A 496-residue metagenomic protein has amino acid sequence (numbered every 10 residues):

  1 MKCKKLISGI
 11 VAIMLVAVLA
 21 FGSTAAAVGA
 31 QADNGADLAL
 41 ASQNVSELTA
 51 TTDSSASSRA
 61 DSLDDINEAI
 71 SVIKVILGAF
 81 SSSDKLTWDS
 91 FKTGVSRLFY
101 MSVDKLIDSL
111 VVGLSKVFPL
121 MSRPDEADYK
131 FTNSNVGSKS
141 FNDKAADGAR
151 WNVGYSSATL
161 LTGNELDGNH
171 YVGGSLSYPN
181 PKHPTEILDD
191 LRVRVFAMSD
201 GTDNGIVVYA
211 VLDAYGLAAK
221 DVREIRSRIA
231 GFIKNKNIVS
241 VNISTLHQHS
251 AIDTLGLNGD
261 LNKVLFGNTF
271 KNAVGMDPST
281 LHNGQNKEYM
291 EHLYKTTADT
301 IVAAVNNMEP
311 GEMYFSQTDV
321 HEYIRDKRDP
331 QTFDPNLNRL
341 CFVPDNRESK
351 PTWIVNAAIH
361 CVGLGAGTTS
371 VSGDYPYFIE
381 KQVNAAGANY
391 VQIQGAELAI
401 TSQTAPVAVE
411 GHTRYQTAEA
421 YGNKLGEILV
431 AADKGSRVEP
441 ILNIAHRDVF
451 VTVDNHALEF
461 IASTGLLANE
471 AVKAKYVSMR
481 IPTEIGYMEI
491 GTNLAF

Functional and structural regions predicted by a protein language model:
M1-K5: Positively charged n-region of N-terminal signal peptides that target proteins for export
I7-A25: Sec-dependent N-terminal signal peptides of Gram-positive bacterial secreted proteins and lipoproteins
A20-A41: Sec-dependent signal peptide cleavage junction
G35-S54, V75: N-terminal, intrinsically disordered, polar/charged segments of Gram-positive cell-envelope systems that serve as
D61-S244, Q248-A420, D433, P440-F496: Conserved beta-alpha junction segments in alpha/beta enzyme cores
L425: Anionic-ligand-binding alpha/beta catalytic cores of soluble enzymes and soluble regulatory domains that recognize
